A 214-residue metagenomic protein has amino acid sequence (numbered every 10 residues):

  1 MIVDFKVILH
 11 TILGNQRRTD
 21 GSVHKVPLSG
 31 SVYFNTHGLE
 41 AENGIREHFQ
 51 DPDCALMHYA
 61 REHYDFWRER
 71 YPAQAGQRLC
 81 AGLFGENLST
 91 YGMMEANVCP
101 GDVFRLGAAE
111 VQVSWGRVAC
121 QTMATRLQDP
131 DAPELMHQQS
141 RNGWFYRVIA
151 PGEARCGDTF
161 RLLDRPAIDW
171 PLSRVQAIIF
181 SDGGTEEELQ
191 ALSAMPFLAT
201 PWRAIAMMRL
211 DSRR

Functional and structural regions predicted by a protein language model:
M1-T125, D131-A132, D164-R214: Electropositive, beta-rich accessory/interaction domains or terminal extensions that provide binding surfaces
G85, N142-F145, G157, L172: Hydrophobic, well-ordered secondary-structure segments
G101, P151, R155-D158: Loop/turn positions that initiate beta-strands
V113, R147-V148: Short beta-strand His + acidic residue motifs that chelate non-heme Fe in jelly-roll/DSBH and cupin folds
P130-R147: A mid-sequence, solvent-exposed acidic-amphipathic segment
T159-L163: Short hydrophobic beta/alpha edge segments that flank linear recognition/processing sites
